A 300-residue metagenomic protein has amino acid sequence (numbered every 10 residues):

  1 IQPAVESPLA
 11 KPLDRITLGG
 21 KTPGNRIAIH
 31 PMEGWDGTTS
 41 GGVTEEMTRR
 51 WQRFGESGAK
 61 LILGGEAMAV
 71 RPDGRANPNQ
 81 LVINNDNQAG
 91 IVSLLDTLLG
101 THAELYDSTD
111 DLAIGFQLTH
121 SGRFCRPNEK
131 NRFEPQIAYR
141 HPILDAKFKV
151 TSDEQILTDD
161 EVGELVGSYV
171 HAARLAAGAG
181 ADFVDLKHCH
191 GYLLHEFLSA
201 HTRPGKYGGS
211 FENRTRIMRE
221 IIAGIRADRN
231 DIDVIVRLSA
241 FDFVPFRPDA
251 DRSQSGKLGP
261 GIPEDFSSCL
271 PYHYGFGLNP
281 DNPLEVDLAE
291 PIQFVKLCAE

Functional and structural regions predicted by a protein language model:
Q2-A28: N-terminal amphipathic alpha-helix/helix-capping segment at the start of soluble metabolic enzymes
R15, N25, P31-Q117: Glycan-recognition patch characteristic of GH18 chitinases/ENGases and related GlcNAc/peptidoglycan-binding proteins
I29, F54, G58, F116 (+4 more regions): Conserved, mostly hydrophobic/aromatic
A69-V70, P78-N84, R126-L157, L194-T215 (+1 more regions): Aromatic- and acidic-residue-enriched carbohydrate-binding clefts of CAZyme catalytic domains
N79-D110, S199-V234, C269-P271, V286 (+1 more regions): Alpha-helix-loop-beta-strand connector modules within alpha/beta enzyme cores
L95-A103, E161-D185, R214-D228, P291-A299: An active-site-proximal structural segment forming one wall of the substrate-binding cleft that immediately precedes
D110-I114, T119-A181: Non-globular sequence segments
E212, R237-E300: Non-catalytic scaffold segments within catalytic domains of secreted glycoside hydrolases
